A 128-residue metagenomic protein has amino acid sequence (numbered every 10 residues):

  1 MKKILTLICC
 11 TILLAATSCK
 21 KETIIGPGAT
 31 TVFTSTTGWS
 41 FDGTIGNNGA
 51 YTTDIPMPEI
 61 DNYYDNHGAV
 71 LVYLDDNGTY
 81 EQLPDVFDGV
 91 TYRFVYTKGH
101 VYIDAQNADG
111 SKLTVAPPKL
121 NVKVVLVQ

Functional and structural regions predicted by a protein language model:
M1-T6, I12-S35: Bacterial Sec-dependent N-terminal signal peptides
P27-Q128: First exposed extracellular module after export/assembly in secreted or surface-exposed proteins
